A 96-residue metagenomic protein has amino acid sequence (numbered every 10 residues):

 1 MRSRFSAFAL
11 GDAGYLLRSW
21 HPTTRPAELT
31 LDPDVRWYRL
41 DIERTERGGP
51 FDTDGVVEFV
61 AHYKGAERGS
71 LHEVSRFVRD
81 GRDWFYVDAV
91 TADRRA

Functional and structural regions predicted by a protein language model:
M1-P33: Core segments of small alpha/beta cavity-forming domains
F5-F8, Y15, F59, F77 (+1 more regions): Aromatic side chains
L10, R47-T53, R79-D83: A short, structured loop/turn motif at beta-sheet edges
W20, W37-R39, W84: Tryptophan-centered motif/residue detector
T30-D41, D88-A96: Short, charge- and proline-biased low-complexity linear segments that act as flexible interaction/docking motifs
D32-S70: Surface-exposed, charged secondary-structure patches
H72-A96: Short beta-strand edge/turn micro-motifs at domain boundaries
